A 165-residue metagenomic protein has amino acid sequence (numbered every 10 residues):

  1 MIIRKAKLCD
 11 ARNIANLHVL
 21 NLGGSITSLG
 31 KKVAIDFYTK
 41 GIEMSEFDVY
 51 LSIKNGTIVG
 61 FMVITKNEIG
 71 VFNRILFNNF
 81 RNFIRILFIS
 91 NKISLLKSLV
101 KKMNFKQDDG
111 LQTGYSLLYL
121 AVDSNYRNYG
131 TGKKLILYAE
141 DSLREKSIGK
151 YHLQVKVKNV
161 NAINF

Functional and structural regions predicted by a protein language model:
M1-N16, T65-K66: A short beta-loop-alpha structural element at the N-terminal edge of CoA-dependent acyl/N-acetyltransferase catalytic
L22-K40, R74-N78, N82-F88: Conserved GNAT-fold acetyl-CoA-binding loop/helix
T39-L51, K66-R74, F83, S116: A short helix-loop-beta-strand connector motif used in the catalytic cores of GNAT acetyltransferases and, in some
F47-M62, D123: Conserved beta-hairpin
I69-Y115: Conserved acyl-donor/pantetheine-binding loop and adjacent beta-alpha core of acyl/acetyltransferases and related
T113-Y115, I136, L143-Q154: Conserved GNAT acetyl-CoA-binding A-motif
L118-R127, L153-I163: Conserved beta-strand-loop-alpha-helix junction that forms the acyl-donor binding cleft
K133, L137, E145, V157-F165: Conserved active-site alpha-helix within GNAT-family acetyltransferase domains
